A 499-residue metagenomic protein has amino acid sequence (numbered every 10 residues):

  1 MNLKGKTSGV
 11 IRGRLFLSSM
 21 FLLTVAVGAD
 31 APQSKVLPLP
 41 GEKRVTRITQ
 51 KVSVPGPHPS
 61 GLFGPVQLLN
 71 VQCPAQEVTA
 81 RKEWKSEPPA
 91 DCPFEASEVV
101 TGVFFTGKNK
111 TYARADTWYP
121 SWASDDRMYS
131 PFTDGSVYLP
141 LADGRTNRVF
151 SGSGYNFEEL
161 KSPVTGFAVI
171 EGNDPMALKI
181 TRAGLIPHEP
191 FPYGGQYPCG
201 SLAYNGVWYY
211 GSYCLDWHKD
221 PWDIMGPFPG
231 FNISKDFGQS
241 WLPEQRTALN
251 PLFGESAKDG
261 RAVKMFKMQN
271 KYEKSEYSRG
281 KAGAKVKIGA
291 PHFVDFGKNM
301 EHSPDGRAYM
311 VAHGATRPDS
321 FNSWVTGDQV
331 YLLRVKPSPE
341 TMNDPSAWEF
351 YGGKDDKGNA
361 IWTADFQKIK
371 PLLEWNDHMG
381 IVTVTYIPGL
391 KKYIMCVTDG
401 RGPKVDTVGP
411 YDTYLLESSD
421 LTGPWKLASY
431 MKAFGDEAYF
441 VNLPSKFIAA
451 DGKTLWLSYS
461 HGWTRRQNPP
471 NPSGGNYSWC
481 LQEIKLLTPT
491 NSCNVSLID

Functional and structural regions predicted by a protein language model:
P59, G64-K110, R127-Y193, S212-I233 (+1 more regions): Beta-propeller domains
T111-S124, P190-G206, W217, K267-G306 (+2 more regions): Structural signature of eukaryotic scaffold interfaces centered on beta-propeller domains
D126-P131, G206-G211, P304-M310, L390-M395 (+1 more regions): Entry beta-strands of beta-propeller and related beta-repeat scaffolds
I170, S234-K235, V335, L416-L421: Conserved Ser/Thr-centered positions that define the repeating blades of beta-propeller domains
N205-P318, N322-Y331: Long, hydrophobic, well-ordered secondary-structure blocks that form the structural core and pocket-lining surfaces
R246-A262, F266-E273, R307-E417, S429 (+1 more regions): Active-site cradle of extracellular carbohydrate-active enzymes
T422-I448: Conserved blade-ending motifs and adjacent loop-strand segments that build the rim/top face of beta-propeller domains
K453-I498: Blade-level signature of beta-propeller repeat domains, shared across WD40, Kelch, NHL, RCC1 and BNR/Asp-box propellers
